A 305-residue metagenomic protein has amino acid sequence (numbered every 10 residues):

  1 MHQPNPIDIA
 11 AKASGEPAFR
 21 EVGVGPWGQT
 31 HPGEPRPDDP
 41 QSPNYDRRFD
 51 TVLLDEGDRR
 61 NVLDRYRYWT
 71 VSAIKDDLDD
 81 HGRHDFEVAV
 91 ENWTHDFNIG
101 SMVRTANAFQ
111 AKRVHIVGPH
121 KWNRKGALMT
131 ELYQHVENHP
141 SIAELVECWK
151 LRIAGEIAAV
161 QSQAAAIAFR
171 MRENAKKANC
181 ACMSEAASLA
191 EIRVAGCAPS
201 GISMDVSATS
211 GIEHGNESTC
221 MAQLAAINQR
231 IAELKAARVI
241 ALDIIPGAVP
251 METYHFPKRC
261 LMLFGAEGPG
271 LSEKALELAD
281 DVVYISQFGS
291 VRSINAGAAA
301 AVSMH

Functional and structural regions predicted by a protein language model:
M1-H305: Post-transcriptional modification and biogenesis factors for structured RNAs of the translation apparatus
